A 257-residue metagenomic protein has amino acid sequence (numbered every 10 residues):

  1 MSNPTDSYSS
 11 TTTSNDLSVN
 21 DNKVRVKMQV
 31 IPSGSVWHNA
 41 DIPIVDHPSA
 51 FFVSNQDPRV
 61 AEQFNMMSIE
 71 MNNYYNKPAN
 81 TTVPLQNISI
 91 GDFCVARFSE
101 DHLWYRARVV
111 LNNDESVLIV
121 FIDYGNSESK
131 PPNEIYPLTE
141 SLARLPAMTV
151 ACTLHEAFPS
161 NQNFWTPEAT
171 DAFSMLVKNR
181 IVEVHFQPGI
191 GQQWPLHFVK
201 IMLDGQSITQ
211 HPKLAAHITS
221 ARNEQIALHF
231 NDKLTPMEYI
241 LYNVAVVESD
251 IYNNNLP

Functional and structural regions predicted by a protein language model:
M1-P257: Intrinsically disordered, low-complexity segments and flexible domain linkers enriched for serine/proline and other
